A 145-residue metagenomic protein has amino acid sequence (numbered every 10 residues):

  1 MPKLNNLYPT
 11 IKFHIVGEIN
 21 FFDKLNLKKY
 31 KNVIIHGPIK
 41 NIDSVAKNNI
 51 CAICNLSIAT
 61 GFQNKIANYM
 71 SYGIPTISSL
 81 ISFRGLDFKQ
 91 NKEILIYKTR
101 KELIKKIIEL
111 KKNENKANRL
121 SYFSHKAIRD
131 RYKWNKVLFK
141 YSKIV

Functional and structural regions predicted by a protein language model:
Y8, K12, V16-S44, N48-C51: Nucleotide-activated donor-binding/catalytic signature segment of Leloir-type glycosyltransferases, i.e., the conserved
D43, N64-Y72, R84-L86: Short alpha-helical segment that forms part of, or immediately flanks, the ligand-binding pocket in carbohydrate-active
K47-G61, I74-P75: Acidic donor-binding loop of glycosyltransferase active sites
C54, F62, S78-L80, Y97-K98: Conserved acidic donor-binding loop of glycosyltransferase catalytic domains
L80-N91, L95-I96: Short acidic/histidine- and often glycine-rich active-site loop of Leloir-type glycosyltransferases that engages
I94-K101, E109-E114: Conserved acidic donor-binding segment of nucleotide-sugar-dependent glycosyltransferases
K116-D130, K140: A short, well-ordered alpha-helix in the C-terminal region of glycosyltransferases
W134-V145: C-terminal alpha-helical cap of glycosyltransferases
